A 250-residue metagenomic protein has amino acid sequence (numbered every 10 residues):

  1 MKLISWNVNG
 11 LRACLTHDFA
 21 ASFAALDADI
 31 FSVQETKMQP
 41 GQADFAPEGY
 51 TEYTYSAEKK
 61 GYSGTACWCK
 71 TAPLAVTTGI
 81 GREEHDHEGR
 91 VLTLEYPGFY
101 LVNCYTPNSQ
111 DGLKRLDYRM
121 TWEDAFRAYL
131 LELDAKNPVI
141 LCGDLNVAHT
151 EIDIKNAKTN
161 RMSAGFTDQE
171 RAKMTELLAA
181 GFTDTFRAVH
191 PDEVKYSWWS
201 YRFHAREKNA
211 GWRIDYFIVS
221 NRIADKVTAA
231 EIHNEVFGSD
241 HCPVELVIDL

Functional and structural regions predicted by a protein language model:
M1-N9, G98-Q110, C142: Active-site-proximal beta-strand elements of phosphoester/diester hydrolases
M1-P47, T51, A57, Y62: N-terminal, active-site-proximal structural segment of metallo-dependent hydrolase catalytic domains
N7, F23-G41, L101, L130-E151 (+4 more regions): Active-site beta-strand/loop signature of hydrolases that rely on acidic residues for catalysis
I30, T51, W122-A210, I214: Metal-dependent phosphoesterases centered on the DNase I-like endonuclease/exonuclease/phosphatase
K37, Q42-S109: Structured beta-strand-rich core segments of catalytic domains in phosphoester-bond hydrolases
K60-A75, E193, A205-D225: Conserved beta strand-loop-helix elements of the APE1-like EEP
K70, L94-P97, S220-N221, S239 (+1 more regions): Active-site beta-strand termini and strand-to-loop segments that position acidic
G81-R82, P107-E123, K158-M162: Surface-exposed cleft-lining segments at the edges of enzyme active sites
